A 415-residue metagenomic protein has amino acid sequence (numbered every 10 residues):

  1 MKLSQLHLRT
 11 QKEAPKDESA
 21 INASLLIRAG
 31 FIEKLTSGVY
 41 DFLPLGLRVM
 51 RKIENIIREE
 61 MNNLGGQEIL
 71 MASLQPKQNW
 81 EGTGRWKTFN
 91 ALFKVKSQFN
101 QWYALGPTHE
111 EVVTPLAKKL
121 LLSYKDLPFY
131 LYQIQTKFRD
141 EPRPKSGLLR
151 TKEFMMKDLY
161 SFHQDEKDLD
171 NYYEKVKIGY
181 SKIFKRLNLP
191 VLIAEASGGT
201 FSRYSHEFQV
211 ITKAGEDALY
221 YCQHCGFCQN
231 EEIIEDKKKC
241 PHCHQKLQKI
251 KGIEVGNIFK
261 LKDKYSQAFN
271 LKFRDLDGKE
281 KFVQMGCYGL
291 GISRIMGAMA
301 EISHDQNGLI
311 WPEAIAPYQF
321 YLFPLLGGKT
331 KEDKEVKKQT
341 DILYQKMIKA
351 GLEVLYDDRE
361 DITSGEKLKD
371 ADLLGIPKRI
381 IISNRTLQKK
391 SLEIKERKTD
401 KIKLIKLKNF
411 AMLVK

Functional and structural regions predicted by a protein language model:
M1-K415: NTP/phosphate- and nucleic-acid-binding module
